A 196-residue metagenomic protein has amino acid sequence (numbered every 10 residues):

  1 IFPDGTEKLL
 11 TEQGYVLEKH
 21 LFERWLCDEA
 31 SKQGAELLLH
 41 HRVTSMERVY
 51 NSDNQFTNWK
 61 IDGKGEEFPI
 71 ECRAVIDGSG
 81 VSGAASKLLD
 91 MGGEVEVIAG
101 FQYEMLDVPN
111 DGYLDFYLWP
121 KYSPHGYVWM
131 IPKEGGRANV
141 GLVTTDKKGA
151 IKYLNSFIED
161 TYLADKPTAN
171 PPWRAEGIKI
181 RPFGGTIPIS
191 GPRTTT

Functional and structural regions predicted by a protein language model:
I1-L88, V95-I98: Conserved N-terminal helical subregion
E12-G14, P69-I70, F101-L106, Y113-Y117 (+1 more regions): Flexible, glycine/proline-enriched loop segments at strand-loop-helix junctions that form or flank small-ligand binding
V16, S45, K148-T196: FAD/FMN-dependent oxidoreductases across multiple families
H41, K64, G78-S79, W119-K121 (+3 more regions): Fold-independent oxyanion-binding glycine-rich loops and adjacent beta-strand/coil segments at enzyme active sites
G63-G65, C72-A74, G80, Y103-D107 (+2 more regions): Short, structured patches in soluble enzyme cores that scaffold and shape functional sites
E67-P69, G93-V95, D107-N110, P120-S123 (+2 more regions): Solvent-exposed alpha-helices and their adjacent loops that cap or buttress functional pockets in soluble metabolic
S82-F116, Y162, T168, P172-I178 (+1 more regions): Central beta-strand plus flanking loop segment that forms part of the substrate or channel wall within the catalytic
L118-K152, T161, P192: Active-site substrate-recognition segment that forms the wall of the catalytic cavity or substrate channel
